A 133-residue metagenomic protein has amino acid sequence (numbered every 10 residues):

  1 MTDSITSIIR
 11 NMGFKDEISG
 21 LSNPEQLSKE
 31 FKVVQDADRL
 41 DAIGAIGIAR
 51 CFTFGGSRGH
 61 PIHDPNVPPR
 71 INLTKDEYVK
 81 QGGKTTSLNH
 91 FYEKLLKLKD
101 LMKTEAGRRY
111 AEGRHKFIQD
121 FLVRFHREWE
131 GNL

Functional and structural regions predicted by a protein language model:
M1-R10, L27, A45: Acidic/histidine metal-binding catalytic segments
E17-L133: Divalent metal-dependent phosphate-bond-processing catalytic cores, especially two-metal-ion Mg2+/Mn2+ enzymes that act
